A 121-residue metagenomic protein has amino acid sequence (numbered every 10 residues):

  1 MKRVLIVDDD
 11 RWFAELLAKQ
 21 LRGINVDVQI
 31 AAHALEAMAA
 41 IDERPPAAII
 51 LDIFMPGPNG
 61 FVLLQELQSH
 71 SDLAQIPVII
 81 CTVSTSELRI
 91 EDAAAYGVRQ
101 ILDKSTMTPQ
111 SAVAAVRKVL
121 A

Functional and structural regions predicted by a protein language model:
V7-D8, A31, I49: Conserved sequence signature across two-component system core domains
R11-Q29: Two-component/phosphorelay signaling modules centered on CheY-like receiver
A14, P56-G57, A74, S86: The feature encodes the CheY-like receiver
I30-A39, G60: Helix N-cap/capping motif at the beta->alpha junctions
A39, F61-A74: Short amphipathic alpha-helix used as the core "switch/output" element in two-component signaling
R44-I50: Active-site beta3 strand of CheY-like receiver
V62, T85-A115: Alpha4 helix (beta4-alpha4-beta5 surface) of REC/receiver domains from two-component response regulators
